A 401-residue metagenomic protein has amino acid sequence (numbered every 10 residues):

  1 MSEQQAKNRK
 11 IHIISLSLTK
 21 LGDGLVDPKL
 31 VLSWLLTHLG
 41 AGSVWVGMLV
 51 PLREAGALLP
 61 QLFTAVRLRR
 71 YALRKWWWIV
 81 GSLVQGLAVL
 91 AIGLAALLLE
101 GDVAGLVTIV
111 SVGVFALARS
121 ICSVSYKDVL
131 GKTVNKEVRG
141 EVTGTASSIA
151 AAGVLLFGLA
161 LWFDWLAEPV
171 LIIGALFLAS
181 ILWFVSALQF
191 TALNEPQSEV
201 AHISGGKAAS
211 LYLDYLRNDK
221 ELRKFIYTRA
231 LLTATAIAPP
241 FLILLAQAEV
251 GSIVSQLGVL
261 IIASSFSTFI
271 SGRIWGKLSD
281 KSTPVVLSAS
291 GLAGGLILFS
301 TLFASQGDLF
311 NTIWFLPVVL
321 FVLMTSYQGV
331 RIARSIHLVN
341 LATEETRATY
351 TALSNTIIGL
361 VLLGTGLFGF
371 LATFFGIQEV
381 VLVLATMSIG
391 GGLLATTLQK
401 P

Functional and structural regions predicted by a protein language model:
M1-A6, P196-Y227: Juxtamembrane intracellular "pre-TM" segments in multi-pass secondary transporters
M1-L59, L68, E221-I261: Helix-loop boundary and gating motifs at the non-cytosolic
I11-L30, L49-A65, G81-G86, S111-A167 (+4 more regions): Substrate-agnostic recognition of the 12-TM MFS/MFS-like secondary transporter fold
R67-L68, F163-L166, Q247, L278-S279 (+1 more regions): Interfacial helix-cap and linker-helix signal at transmembrane-aqueous boundaries of multi-pass secondary transporters
R69-V84, D280-G294: Cytoplasmic membrane-interface "Motif A"-like loop-to-helix N-cap segments of 12-TM Major Facilitator Superfamily
R74-W76, F163-I181, A372-S388: A membrane-interface helix-boundary motif in multi-pass transporters
L83-G101, L292-F310: C-terminal ends and interior cores of transmembrane alpha-helices in multi-pass membrane transporters/permeases
S186-I203, T396-P401: Helix-loop junctions on the cytosolic side of multi-pass membrane transporters, especially the intracellular loop
